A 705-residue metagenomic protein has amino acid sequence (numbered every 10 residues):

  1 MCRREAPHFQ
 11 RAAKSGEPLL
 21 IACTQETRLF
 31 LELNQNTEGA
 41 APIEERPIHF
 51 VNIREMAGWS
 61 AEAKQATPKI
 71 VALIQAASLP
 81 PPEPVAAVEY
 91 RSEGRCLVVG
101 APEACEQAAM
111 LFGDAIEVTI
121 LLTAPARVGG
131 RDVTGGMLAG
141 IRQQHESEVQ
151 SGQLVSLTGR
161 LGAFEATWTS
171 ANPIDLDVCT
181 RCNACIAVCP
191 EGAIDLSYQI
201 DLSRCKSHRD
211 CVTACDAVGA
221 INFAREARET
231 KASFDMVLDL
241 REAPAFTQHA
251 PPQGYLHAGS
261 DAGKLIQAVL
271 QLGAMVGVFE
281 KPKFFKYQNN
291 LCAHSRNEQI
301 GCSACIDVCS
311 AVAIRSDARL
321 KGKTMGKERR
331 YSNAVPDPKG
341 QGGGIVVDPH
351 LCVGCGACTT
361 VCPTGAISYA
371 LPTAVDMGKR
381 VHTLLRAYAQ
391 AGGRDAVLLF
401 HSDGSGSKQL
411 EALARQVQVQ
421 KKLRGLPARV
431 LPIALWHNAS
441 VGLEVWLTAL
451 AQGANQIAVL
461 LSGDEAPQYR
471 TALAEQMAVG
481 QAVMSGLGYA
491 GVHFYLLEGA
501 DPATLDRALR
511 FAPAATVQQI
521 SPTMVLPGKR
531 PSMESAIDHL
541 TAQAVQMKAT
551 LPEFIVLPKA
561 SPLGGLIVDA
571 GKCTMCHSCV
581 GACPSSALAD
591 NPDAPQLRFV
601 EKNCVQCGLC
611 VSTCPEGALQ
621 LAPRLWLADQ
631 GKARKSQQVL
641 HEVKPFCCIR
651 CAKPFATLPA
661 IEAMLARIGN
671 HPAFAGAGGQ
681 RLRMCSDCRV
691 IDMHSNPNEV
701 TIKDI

Functional and structural regions predicted by a protein language model:
M1-R315, L320-D337, D395, F400-E411 (+6 more regions): Ferredoxin-type iron-sulfur electron-transfer modules and their immediate structural context
I21, T119-L122, A434, Q456-L461: Short hydrophobic alpha-helical runs that function as membrane-insertion/retention elements
I21-A22, L29-F30, N36-T37, P47 (+6 more regions): Terminal amphipathic helices with adjacent charged low-complexity linkers/tails
N36-G39, L111-A115, L413-P427, T448-A451 (+1 more regions): Short, solvent-exposed amphipathic alpha-helical segments in soluble enzyme and RNA/protein-processing domains
L97-C105, P432-V441: Short, glycine-rich nucleotide/cofactor-binding loops
S405-A439: Mobile, glycine- and charge-enriched loop segments and immediately flanking short secondary-structure elements within
K422-L423, V441, T448, A633-Q637: C-terminal structured domains
A451-Q468: Glycine-rich phosphate/pyrophosphate-binding loops and their adjacent beta-strand/loop elements at enzyme active sites
